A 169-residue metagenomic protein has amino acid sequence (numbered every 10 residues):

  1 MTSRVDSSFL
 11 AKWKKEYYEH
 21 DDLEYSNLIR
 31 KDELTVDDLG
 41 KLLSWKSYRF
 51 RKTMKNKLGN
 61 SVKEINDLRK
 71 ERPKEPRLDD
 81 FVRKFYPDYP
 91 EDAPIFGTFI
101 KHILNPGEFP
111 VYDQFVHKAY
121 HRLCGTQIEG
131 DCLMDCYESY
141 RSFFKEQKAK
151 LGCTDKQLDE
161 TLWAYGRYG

Functional and structural regions predicted by a protein language model:
M1-S47, P110-G169: C-terminal accessory module of base-excision DNA glycosylases/AP lyases that mediates lesion recognition and DNA
I29, L42, M54, I65 (+4 more regions): Weak global preference for isoleucine
K31-D32, L68-K74, N105-P106: Short loop/turn hinge sites at secondary-structure boundaries
W45-R51, I65, F85, I100-G107 (+2 more regions): Generic structural signal for hydrophobic core residues of well-folded globular domains
F50-D88: Short basic alpha-helical hairpin corresponding to helix-turn-helix/winged-helix-like nucleic-acid-binding
R77-N105: Helix-hairpin-helix
